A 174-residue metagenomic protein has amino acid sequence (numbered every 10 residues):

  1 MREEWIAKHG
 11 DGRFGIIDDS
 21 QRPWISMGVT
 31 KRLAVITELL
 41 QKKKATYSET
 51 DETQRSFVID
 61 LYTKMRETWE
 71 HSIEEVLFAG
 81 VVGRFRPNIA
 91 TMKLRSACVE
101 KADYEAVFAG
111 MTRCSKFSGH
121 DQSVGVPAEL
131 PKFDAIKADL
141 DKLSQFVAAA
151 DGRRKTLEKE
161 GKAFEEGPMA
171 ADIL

Functional and structural regions predicted by a protein language model:
M1-V76, R86-C98, D103-T112, D134-S144 (+2 more regions): C-terminal lobe/lid and adjacent interdomain/linker elements of RecA-like ASCE P-loop ATPase modules
F108-G125: PAPS-dependent sulfotransferase catalytic core
P127-A135: Membrane-proximal bilayer-interacting regions
